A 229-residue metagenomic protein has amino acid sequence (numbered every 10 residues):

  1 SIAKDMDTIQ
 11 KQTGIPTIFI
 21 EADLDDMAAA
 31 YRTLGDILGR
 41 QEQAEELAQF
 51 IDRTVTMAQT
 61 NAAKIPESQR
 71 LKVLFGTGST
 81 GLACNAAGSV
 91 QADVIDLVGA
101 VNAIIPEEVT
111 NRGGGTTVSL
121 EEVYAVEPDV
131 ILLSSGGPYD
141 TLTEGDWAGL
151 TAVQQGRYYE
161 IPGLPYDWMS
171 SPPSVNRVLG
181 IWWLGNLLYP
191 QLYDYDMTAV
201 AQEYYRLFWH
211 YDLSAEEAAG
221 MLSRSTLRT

Functional and structural regions predicted by a protein language model:
S1, I15, S119-G136: Proline-aspartate-enriched helix->loop->beta-strand connector
S1-K11, S134-G149: A ligand-binding cleft/hinge motif common to bilobed small-molecule-binding domains
K4, T60, V90, G115-E122 (+1 more regions): Alpha-helical scaffolding within the catalytic cores of extracellular/periplasmic polymer-degrading hydrolases
K4-A83, P162-R228: Extracytoplasmic substrate-binding proteins
Q12-T13, V98-G99, V153-Q154: Short, structured coil segments at secondary-structure junctions
F19-I20, I105, L133: Short beta-strand and adjacent tight-turn residues that come in two discontinuous sequence segments and form the edges
C84-G114: Alpha-helical, coiled-coil/dimerization segments enriched in small aliphatic residues
